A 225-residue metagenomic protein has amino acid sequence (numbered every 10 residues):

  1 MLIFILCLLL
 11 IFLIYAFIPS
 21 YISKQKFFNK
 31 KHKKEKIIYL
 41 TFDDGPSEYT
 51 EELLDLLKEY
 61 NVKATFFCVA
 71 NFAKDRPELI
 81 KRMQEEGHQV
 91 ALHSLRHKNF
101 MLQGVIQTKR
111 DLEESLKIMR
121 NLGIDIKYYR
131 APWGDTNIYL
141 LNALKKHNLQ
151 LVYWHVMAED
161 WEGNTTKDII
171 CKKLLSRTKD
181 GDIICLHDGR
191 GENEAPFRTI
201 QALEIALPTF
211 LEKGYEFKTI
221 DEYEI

Functional and structural regions predicted by a protein language model:
M1-P19: N-terminal signal-anchor transmembrane alpha helix of single-pass membrane proteins, serving as the membrane-anchoring
P19-M101, Q107, D111-K117, I124-I126 (+4 more regions): Active-site beta->alpha N-cap acidic-glycine motif
K81, Q107-E113, T165-K172, F197-L203: Charged helix-capping and loop-helix junction motifs
A91-S94, Y153-V156, I183-G189: Short beta-strands and strand-loop turn motifs
F100-Q103, W161, E192-P196: A generic structural signal for short coil/turn motifs at secondary-structure boundaries
D135, L141-R177, Y215-E224: His/Asp/Glu-enriched short active-site or ligand-binding loop at hydrolase and phosphoryl-transfer sites
L175-D221: Catalytic grooves of carbohydrate-active enzymes
